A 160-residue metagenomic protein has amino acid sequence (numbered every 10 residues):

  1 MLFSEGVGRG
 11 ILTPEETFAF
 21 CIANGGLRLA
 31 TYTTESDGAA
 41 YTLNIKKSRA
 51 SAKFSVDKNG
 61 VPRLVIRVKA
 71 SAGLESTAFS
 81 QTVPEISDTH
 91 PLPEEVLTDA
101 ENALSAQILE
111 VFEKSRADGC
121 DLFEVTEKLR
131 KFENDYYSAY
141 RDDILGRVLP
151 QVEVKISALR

Functional and structural regions predicted by a protein language model:
M1-R160: Membrane-proximal alpha-helical signals and transmembrane carboxylates
